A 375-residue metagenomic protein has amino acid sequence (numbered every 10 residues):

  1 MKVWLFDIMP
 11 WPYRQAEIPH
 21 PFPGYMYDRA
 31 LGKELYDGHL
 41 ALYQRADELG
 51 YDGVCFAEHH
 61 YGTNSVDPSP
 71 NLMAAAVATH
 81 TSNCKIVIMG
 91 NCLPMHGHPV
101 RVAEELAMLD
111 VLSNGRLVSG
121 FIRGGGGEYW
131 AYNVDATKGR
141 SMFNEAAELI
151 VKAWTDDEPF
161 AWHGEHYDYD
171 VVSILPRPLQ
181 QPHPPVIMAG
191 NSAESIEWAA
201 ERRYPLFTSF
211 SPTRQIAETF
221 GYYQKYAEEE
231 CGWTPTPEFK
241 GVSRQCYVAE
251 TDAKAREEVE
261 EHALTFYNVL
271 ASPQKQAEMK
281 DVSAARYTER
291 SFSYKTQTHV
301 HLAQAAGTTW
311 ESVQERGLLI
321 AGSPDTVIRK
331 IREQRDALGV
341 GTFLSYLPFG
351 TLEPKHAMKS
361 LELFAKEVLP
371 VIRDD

Functional and structural regions predicted by a protein language model:
M1-K85, P184: N-terminal beta1-alpha1-beta2 module of alpha/beta enzyme domains
V3, A46, G50, E58 (+9 more regions): Conserved, mostly hydrophobic/aromatic
V3-D7, V54-F56, I86-M89, L117-F121 (+4 more regions): Hydrophobic faces of well-ordered beta-strands that scaffold small-molecule active sites in alpha/beta enzyme cores
L5-G24, R140-L175, Q215-V340, R373-D375: An alpha-helical appendage that flanks or caps ligand/catalytic pockets
P21-D37, G90-V100, Q180-N191, C246-A249 (+1 more regions): Active-site mouth loops of central-metabolism enzymes
Q44-E48, A74-N83, L106, D110-L117 (+3 more regions): Acidic (Asp/Glu)-rich catalytic clusters
G53-M73, C92-L93, G125, W130 (+2 more regions): Glycine-rich, proline-tolerant flexible connector loops at the mouths of alpha/beta enzymes
N191-Q215, T219-F220, Q224, P235: A conserved active-site cap/scaffold subdomain adjacent to cofactor or substrate pockets
